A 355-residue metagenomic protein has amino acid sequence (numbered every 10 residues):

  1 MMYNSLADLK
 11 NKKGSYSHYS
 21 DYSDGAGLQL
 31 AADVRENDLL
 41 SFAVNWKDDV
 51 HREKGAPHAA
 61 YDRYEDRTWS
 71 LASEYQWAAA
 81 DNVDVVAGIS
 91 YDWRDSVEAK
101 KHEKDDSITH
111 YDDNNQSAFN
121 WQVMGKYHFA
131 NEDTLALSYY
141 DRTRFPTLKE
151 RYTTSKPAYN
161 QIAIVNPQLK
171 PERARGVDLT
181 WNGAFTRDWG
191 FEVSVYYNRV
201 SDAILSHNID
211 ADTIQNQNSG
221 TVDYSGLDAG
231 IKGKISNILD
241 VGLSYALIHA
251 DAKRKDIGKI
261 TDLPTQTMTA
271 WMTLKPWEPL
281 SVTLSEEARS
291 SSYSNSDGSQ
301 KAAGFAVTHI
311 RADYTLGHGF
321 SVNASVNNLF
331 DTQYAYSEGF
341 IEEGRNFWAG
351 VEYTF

Functional and structural regions predicted by a protein language model:
M1-Y140, N182-F185, W189-Y197, K232-S244: Face-selective signature of the C-terminal outer-membrane beta-barrel domain
S5-K12, D21, D48-G55, R94-K100 (+5 more regions): Outer-membrane beta-barrel proteins
L9-H18, E53-D62, E74, H102-D112 (+7 more regions): Extracellular loop and loop/strand-boundary signature of outer-membrane beta-barrel proteins
Y19, Y64, Y111-H128, E132-D133 (+6 more regions): Outer-membrane beta-barrel signature, preferentially recognizing the C-terminal barrel domain of Gram-negative
N45-K47, S90, R151-T153, Y196-N198 (+2 more regions): Generic beta-structure capping elements
A60, D92, T154-A158, S290: A short linear boundary/processing microfeature
L71-Y75, V123, L135-L137, P171 (+3 more regions): Conserved C-terminal beta-signal and adjacent last beta-strands/turns of outer-membrane beta-barrel proteins
A78-V85, A184, F191-V200, Q217-S296 (+3 more regions): Gram-negative outer-membrane beta-barrel transporters
